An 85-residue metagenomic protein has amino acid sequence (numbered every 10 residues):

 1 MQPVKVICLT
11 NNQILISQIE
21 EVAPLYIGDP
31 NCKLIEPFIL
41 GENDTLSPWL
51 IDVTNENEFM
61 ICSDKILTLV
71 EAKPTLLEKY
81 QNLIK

Functional and structural regions predicted by a protein language model:
Q2-K85: Conserved RNA-binding domains used in RNP assembly and mRNA/RNA metabolism
